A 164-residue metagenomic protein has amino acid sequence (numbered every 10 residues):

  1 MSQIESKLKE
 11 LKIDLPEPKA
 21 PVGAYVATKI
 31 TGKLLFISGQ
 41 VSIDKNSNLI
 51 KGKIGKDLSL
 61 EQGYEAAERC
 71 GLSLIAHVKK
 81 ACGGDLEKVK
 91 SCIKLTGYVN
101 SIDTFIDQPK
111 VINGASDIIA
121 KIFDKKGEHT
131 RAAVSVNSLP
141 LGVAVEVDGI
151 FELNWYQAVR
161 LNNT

Functional and structural regions predicted by a protein language model:
M1-Y156: Short, polar/acidic, helix-capping and beta-turn segments at strand->helix junctions that line the mouths
I122, N162-N163: N-terminal regions of proteins, emphasizing targeting and processing segments when present
Q157-L161: Short, often N-terminal, low-complexity regions that either remain intrinsically disordered or form a short helix
